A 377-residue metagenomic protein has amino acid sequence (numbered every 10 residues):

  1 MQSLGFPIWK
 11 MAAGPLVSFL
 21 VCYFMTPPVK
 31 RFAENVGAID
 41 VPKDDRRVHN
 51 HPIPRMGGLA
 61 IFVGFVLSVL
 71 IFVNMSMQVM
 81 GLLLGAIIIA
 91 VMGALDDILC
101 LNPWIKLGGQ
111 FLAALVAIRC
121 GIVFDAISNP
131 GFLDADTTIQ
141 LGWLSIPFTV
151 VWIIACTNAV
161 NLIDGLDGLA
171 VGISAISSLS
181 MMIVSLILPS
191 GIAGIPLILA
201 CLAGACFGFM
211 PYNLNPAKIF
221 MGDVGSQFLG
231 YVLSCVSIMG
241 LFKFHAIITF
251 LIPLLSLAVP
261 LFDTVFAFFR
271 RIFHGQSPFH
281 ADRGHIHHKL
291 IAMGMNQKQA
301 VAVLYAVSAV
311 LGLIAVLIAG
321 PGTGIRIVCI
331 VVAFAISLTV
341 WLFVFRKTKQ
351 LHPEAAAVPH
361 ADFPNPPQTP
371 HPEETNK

Functional and structural regions predicted by a protein language model:
M1-F32, V63-V91, A170-K377: Alpha-helical transmembrane segments
M1-L4, D125-T138, P189: Membrane-interface helix termini and inter-helical loops of multi-pass transporters
P42-P54: Juxtamembrane helix-capping/reentrant segments at transmembrane boundaries
N50-I53, F132-I146: Short aromatic-rich membrane-water interface segments that cap or initiate transmembrane helices in multi-pass membrane
L67-M77, L95-L101, I118-D134: Transmembrane alpha-helix boundary signature
I87-M92, G109-C120, F124, F148-C156 (+2 more regions): Membrane-embedded alpha-helical core segments of multi-pass
